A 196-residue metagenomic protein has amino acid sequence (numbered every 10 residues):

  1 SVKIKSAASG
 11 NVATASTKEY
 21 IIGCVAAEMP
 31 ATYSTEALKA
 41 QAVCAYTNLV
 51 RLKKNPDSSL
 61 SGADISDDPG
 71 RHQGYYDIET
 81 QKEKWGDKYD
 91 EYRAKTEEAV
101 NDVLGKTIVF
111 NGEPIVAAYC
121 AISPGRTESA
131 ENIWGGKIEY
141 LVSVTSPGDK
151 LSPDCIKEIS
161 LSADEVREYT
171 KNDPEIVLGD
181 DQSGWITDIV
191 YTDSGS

Functional and structural regions predicted by a protein language model:
S1-S196: Conserved, single-site charged/polar hotspot
